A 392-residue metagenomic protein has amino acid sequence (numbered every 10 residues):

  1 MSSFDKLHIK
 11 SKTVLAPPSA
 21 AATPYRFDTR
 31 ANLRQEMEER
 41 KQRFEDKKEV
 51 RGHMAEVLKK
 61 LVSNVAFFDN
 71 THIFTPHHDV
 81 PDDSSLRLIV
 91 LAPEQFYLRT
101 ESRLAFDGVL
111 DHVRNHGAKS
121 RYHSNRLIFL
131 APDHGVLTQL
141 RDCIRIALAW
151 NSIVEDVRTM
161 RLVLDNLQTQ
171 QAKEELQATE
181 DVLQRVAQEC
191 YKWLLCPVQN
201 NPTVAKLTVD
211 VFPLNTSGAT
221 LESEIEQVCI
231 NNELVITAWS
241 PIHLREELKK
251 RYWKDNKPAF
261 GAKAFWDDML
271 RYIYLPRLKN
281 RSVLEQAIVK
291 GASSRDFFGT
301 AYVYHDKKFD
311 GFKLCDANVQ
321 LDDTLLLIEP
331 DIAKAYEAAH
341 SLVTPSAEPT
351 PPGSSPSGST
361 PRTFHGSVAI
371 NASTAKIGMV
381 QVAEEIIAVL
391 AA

Functional and structural regions predicted by a protein language model:
M1-A392: Extended alpha-helical scaffold and adjacent linker segments that couple domains and build interaction/assembly
